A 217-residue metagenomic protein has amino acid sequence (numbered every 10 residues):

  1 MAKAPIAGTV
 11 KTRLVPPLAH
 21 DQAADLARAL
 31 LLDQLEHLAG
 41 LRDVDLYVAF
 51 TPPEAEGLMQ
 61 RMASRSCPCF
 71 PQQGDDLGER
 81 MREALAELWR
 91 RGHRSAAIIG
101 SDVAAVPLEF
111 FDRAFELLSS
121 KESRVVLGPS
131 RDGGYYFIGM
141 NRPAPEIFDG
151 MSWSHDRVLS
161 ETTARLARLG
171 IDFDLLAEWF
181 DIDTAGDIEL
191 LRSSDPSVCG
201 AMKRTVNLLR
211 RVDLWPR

Functional and structural regions predicted by a protein language model:
M1-L14: N-terminal nucleotide-binding beta1-loop-alpha1 segment
A27-D43: A short, N-terminal amphipathic alpha-helix
D43-P52: Short beta-strand/loop segment that forms part of the nucleotide-sugar
R61-S95, V158: Short phosphate-binding loop-to-helix
A97-I99: Short aromatic-hydrophobic micro-motifs that form the base-stacking/packing surface for donor nucleotide recognition
V106-D132: Conserved donor-nucleotide/metal-binding helix-loop-beta segment in metal-dependent transferases, i.e., the alpha-helix
P145-T163: Short, glycine-/small-residue-rich phosphate/pyrophosphate-handling segment
A164-R217: Conserved alpha/beta core of the MobA/IspD/sugar-nucleotide pyrophosphorylase nucleotidyltransferase superfamily
